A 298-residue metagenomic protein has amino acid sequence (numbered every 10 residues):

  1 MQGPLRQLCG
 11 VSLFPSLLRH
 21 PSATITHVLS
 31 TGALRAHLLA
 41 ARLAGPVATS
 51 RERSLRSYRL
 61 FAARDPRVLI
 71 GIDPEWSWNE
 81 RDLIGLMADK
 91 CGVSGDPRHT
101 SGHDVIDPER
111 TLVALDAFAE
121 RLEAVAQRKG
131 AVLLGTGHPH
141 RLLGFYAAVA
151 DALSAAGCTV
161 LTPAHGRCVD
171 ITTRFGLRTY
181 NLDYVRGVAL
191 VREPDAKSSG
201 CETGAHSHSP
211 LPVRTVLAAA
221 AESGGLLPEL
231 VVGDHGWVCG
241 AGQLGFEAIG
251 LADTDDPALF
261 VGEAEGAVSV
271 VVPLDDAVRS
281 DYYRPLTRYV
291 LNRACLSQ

Functional and structural regions predicted by a protein language model:
L5, G10-G137: Metallocofactor- and cofactor-centric catalytic cores in central/energy metabolism, strongly enriched
L115-F118, S209, V213, D234: Amphipathic coiled-coil/heptad-repeat helices and related helical stalk/stem segments that mediate oligomerization
A126, S154, G242: Anion (oxyanion) recognition and catalysis
G130, C158-T159, F246: Short phosphate-binding/catalytic loops that engage adenosine nucleotides
G135-A147, D234-G240, D255-D256: Gly/Ser/Thr-rich loops at beta-strand to alpha-helix junctions that form or flank small-molecule/cofactor-binding
F145-P212: Long, charge-dense
L217-A252: Glycine-rich phosphate-binding loop
L226, L244-Q298: C-terminal functional extensions of proteins
